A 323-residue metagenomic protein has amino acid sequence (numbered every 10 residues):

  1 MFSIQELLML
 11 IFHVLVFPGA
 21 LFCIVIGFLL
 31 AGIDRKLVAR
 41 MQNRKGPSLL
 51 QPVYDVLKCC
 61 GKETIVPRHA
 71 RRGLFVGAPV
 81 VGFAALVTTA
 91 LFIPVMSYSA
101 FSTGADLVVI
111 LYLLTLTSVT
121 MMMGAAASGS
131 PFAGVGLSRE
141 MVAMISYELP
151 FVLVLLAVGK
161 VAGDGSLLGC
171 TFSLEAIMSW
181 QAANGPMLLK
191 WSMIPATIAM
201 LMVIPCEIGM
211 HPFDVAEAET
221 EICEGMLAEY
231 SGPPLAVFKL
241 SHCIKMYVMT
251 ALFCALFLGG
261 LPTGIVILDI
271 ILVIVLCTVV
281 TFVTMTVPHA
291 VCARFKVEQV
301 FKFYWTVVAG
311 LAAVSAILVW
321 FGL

Functional and structural regions predicted by a protein language model:
F2-L323: Alpha-helical transmembrane segments of multi-pass membrane proteins predominantly involved in bioenergetics
